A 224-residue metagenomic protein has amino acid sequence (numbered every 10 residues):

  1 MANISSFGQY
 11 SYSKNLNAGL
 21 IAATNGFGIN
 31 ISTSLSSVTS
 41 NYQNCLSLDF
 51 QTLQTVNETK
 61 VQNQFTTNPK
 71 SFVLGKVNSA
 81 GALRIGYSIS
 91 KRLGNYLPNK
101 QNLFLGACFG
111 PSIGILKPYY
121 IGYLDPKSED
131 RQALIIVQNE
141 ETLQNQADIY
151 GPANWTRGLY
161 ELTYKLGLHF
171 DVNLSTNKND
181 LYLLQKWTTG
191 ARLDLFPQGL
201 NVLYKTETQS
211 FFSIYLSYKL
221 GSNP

Functional and structural regions predicted by a protein language model:
M1-S6: Hydrophobic h-region of N-terminal signal peptides that target proteins for export in Gram-negative bacteria
F7-K14, S36-C45, L93-L103, K178-W187 (+1 more regions): Short loop/turn motifs that connect adjacent beta-strands in outer-membrane beta-barrel proteins
F7-S13, K60-S71, Q146-W155, D194-P197: Flexible, solvent-exposed coil segments and beta strand-coil junctions, predominantly the extracellular/periplasmic
K14-L16, A23-I29, Y42-N44, S79-L83 (+4 more regions): Residues that define the transmembrane beta-barrel architecture of outer-membrane proteins
A18-L20, I31, L46-F50, I85 (+4 more regions): Membrane-embedded beta-strand positions of outer-membrane beta-barrel proteins
I29-V38, S47, S210-L220: Feature captures outer-membrane beta-barrel proteins of Gram-negative bacteria and organelles
D49-N99: Outer-membrane beta-barrel translocator/channel fold
F104, C108-T188, R192-E207, F211 (+1 more regions): Outer-membrane beta-barrel transmembrane domain signature
